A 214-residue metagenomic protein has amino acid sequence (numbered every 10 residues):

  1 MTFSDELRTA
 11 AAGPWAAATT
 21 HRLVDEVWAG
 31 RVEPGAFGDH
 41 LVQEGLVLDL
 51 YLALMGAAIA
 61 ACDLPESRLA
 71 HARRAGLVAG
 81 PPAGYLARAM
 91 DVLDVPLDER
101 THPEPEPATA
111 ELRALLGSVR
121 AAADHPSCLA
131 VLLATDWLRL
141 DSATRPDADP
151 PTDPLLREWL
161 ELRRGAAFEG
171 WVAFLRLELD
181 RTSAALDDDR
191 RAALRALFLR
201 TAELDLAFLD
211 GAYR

Functional and structural regions predicted by a protein language model:
M1-V24, G165-L177: Acidic, low-complexity proline/glycine-rich segments
T2-F3, L7, L115-S118, A207-D210: Hydrophobic alpha-helical segments
A12-A18, R31-A61, S127-D141, L209: Alpha-helical bundle segments that constitute or directly flank the non-heme di-iron/ferroxidase center
V24-A29, L116-S118, R181-D188: Short, charged/polar, low-complexity loop and linker segments that flank or interrupt alpha-helical bundles
V42, E66-G170, L199, E203: Active-site-proximal alpha-helical scaffolds that flank and shape metal-associated catalytic sites
M55-C62, V119-R120, A143-P150, T182 (+2 more regions): Secondary-structure edge/capping motif, primarily at the C-terminal ends of alpha-helices and the immediately following
F168-F198: Long amphipathic all-alpha helical oligomerization modules
A193-R214: Acidic, carboxylate-rich catalytic segments that either coordinate divalent cations
